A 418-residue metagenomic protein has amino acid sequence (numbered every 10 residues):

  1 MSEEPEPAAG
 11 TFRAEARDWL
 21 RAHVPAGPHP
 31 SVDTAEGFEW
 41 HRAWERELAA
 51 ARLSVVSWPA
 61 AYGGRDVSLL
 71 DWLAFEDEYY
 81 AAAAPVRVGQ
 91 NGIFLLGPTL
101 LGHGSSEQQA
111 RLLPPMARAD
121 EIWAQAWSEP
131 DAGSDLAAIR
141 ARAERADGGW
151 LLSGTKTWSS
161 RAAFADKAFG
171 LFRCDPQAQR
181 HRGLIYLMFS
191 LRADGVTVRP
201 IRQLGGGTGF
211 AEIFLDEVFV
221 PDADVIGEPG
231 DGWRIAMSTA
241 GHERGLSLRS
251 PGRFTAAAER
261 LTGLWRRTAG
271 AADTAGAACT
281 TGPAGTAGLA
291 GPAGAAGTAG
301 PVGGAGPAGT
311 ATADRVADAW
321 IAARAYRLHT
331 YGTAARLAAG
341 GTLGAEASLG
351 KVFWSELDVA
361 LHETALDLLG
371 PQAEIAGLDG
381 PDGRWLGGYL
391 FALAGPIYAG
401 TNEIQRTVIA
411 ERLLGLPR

Functional and structural regions predicted by a protein language model:
M1-V88, R111, P115, S247-L248 (+8 more regions): Amphipathic, small/basic residue-rich leader segments at the start of a protein or domain
P5-P7, V196-C279, P301-A325, G395: Glycine-rich beta->alpha junctions and the first turn(s) of the following alpha-helix
P28-A35, R324-G380: C-terminal helix-coil-helix/basic helical segment that borders enzyme active sites and/or dimer interfaces and provides
A49-A110, P114, R118-D120, R161-K167 (+4 more regions): Internal helix-loop-helix
S68-L70, A74-F75, I235-M237, L369-R418: Glycine-rich phosphate/cofactor-binding loops in nucleotide/flavin-utilizing enzymes
A119-W127, L171: A short, Trp-centered hydrophobic/proline-enriched beta-strand micro-motif
A141-E144: A structural signal for short hydrophobic beta-strand segments in well-ordered beta-sheet cores
G149, S153-R199: A short core secondary-structure module
